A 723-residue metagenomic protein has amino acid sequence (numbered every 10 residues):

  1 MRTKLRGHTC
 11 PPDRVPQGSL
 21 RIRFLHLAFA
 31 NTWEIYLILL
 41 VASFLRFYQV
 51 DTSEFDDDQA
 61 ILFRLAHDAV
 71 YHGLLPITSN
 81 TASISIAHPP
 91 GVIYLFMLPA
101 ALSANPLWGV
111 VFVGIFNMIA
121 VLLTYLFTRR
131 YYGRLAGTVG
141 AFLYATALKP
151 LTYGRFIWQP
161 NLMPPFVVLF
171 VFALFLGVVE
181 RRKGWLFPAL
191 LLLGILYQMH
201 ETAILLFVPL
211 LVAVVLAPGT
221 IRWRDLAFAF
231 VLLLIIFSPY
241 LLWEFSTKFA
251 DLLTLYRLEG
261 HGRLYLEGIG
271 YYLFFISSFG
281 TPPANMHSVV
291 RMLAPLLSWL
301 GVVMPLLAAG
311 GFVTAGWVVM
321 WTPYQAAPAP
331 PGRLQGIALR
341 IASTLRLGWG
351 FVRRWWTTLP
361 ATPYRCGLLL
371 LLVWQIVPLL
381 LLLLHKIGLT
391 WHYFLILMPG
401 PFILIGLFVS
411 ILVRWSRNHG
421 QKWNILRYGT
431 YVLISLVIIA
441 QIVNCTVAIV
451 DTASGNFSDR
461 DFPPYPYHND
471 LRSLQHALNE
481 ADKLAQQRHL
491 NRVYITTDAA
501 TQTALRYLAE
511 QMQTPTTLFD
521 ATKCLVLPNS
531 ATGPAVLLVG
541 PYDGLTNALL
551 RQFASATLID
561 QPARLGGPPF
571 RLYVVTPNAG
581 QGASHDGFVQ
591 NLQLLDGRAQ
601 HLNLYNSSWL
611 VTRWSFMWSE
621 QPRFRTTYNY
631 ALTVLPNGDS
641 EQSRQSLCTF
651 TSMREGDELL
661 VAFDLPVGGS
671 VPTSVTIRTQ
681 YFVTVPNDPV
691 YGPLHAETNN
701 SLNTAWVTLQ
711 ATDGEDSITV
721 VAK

Functional and structural regions predicted by a protein language model:
M1-C10, L474, L478-R492, Q513-K723: C-terminal luminal/periplasmic domains and tails of membrane-associated envelope-modifying transferases
R2, Q17, Y131, L135 (+3 more regions): Membrane-interface transmembrane helices that cradle and orient dolichyl/undecaprenyl
L40, L107, V111-Y131, L169 (+1 more regions): Transmembrane-helix motifs of polytopic, lipid-linked glycan transferases
A42-Q49, A60-Y94, L98, L102: Extracytosolic helix-loop segments that constitute the early lumenal/periplasmic catalytic or substrate-binding loops
L62-D68, H72, A101-L102, I204-L334 (+5 more regions): Transmembrane-lumen/periplasm boundary regions of multi-pass, lipid-linked membrane glycan transferases
I77, I425-F519, H585-F588: Membrane-proximal, lumen/periplasm-facing interface regions of secretory-pathway glyco- and lipid-modifying enzymes
G140, W185-H200, L211-V212, L232-I235: Membrane-interface alpha helices of multi-pass inner-membrane proteins
Y153-G154, L205, R333, W356 (+3 more regions): Hydrophobic/aromatic-rich transmembrane helices and adjacent perimembrane loops
